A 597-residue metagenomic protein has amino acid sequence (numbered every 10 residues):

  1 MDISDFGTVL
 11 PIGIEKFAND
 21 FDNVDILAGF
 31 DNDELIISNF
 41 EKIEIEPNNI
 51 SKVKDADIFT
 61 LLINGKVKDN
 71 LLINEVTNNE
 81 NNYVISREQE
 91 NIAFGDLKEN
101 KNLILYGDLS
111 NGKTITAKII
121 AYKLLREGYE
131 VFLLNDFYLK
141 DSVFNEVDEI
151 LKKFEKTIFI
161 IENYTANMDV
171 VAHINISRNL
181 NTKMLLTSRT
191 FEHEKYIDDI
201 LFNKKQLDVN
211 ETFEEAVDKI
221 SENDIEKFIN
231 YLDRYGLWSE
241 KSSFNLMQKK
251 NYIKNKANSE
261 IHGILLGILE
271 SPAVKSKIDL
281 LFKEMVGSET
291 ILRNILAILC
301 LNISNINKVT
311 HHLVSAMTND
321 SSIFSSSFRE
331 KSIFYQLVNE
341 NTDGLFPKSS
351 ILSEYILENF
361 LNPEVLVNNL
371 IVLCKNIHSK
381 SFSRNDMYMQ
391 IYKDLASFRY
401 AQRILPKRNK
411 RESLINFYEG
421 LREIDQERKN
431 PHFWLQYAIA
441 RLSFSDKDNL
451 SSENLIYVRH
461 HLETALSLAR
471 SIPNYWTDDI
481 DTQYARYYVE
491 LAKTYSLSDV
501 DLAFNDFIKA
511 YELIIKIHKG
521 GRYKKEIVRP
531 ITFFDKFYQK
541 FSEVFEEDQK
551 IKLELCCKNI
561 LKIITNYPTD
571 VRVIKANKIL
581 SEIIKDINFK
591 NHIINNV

Functional and structural regions predicted by a protein language model:
M1-L72, N230, K558, T565 (+1 more regions): Acidic metal-coordinating catalytic centers involved in nucleic-acid phosphodiester chemistry
D33-Q89, L109, G263-S325: Winged-helix-like regulatory helical subdomains adjacent to P-loop NTPase cores
E99-A117: Walker A/P-loop nucleotide-binding motif
Y122-F132: Post-Walker A helix-loop "phosphate-sensing" segment adjacent to the P-loop in P-loop NTPases
L133-S142, E146-R178, K183, T187-T190: Conserved P-loop NTPase "ATPase switch" module shared by AAA+ and STAND
F191, I200-M247: Conserved small helical "lid"/interfacial subdomain of P-loop NTPases
S304-T482: C-terminal leucine-rich, beta-strand-based interaction scaffolds used for sensing/assembly
L370-C374, N409-I424, S451-R470, S498-H518 (+2 more regions): Alpha-helical repeat scaffolds
